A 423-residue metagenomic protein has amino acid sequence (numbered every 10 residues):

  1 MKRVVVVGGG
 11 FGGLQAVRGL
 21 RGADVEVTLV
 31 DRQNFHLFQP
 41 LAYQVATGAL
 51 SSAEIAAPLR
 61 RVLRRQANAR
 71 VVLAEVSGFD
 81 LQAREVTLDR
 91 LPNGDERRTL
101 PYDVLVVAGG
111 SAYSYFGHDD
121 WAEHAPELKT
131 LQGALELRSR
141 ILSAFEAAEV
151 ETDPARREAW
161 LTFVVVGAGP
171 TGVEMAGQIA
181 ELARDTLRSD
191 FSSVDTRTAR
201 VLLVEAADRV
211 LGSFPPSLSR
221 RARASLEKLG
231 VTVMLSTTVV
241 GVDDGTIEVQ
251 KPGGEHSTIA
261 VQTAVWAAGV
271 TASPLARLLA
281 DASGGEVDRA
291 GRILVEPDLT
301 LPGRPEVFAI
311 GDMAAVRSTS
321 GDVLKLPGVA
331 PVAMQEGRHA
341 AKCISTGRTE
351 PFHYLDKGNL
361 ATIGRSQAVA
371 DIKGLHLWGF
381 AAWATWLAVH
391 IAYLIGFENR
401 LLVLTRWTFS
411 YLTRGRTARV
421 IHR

Functional and structural regions predicted by a protein language model:
M1, E336-R423: C-terminal, flexible cofactor-proximal segment of oxidoreductases
M1-L73, S77-G78, F163, P170-F214 (+1 more regions): Beta1-alpha1 glycine-rich phosphate/pyrophosphate-binding loop at the start of Rossmann-like nucleotide-binding domains
V5-V7, L100-G110, V239, I259-G269 (+1 more regions): Short hydrophobic core segments
A67-L88, A180-P297, G303: A Rossmann-like FAD-binding core segment of flavoenzymes
A69-V164, G253-G254, V265: FAD-binding core/adjacent interface of flavoenzyme oxidoreductases
G110-Y113, A176, V270-A272: Short glycine-rich anion-binding loops that position phosphate/pyrophosphate groups of nucleotides and phosphorylated
E123-T152, T246, S257-Q335: FAD-site-proximal beta/loop scaffold in flavoenzymes
R157-F214, L218-A224, T232-M234, L326-C343 (+2 more regions): Rossmann-like dinucleotide-binding core of oxidoreductases
